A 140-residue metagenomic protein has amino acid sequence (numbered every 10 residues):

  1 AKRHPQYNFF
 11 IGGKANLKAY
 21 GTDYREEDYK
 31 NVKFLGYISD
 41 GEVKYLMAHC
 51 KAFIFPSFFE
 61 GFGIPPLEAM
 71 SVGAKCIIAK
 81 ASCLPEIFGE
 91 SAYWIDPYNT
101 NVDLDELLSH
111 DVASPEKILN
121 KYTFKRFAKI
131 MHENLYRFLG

Functional and structural regions predicted by a protein language model:
A1-G140: Carbohydrate transferase catalytic cores enriched for Leloir-type hexosyltransferases
